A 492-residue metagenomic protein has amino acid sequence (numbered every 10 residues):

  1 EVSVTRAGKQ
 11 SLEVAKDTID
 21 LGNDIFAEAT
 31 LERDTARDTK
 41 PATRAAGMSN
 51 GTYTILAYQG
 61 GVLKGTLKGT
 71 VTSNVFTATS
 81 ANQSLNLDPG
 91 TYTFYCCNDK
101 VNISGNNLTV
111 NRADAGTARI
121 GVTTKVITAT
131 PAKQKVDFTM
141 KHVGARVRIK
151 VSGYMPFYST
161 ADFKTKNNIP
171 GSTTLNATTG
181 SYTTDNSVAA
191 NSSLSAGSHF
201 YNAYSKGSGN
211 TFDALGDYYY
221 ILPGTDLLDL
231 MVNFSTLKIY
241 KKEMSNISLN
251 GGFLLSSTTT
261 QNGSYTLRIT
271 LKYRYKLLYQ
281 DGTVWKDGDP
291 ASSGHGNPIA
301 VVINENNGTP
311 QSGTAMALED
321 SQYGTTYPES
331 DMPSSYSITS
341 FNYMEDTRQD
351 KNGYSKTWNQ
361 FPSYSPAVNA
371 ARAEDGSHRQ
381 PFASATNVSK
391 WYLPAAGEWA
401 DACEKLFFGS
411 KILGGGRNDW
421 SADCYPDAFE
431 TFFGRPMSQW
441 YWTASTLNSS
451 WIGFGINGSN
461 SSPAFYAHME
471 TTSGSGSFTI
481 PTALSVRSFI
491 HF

Functional and structural regions predicted by a protein language model:
E1-L277, M332, Y336, Y343-R348: Sec-type signal peptide cleavage vicinity
P41-G47, F382-A385, S477-T479: Short consensus segments that form the blades of beta-propeller domains, in both extracellular/periplasmic
G51, V143-A145, S312, S389 (+2 more regions): Residues that flank catalytic or metal-binding motifs in active/ligand-binding sites
Q59, K100, G153, D320 (+3 more regions): Short, flexible loop/turn elements at secondary-structure junctions
Y95, R148-K150, A315-A317, K390-Y392 (+2 more regions): Residues within well-ordered beta-strands of beta-sheet-rich folds
L215-N387, I480-F492: Short, compositionally biased
A367-K390, A396-H468, H491: An exposed tryptophan-centered "aromatic clamp" motif
A400, E404, G474-S477, P481-L484: Repeated polar recognition positions within modular binding domains
